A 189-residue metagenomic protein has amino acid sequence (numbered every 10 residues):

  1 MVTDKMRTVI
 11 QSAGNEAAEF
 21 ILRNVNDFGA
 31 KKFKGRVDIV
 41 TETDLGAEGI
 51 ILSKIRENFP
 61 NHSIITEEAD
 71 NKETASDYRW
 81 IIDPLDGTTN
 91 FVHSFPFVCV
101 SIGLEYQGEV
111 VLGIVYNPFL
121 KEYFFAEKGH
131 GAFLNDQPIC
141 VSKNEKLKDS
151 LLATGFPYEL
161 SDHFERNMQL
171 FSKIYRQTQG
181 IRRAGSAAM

Functional and structural regions predicted by a protein language model:
M1-L85, R166-Q169: N-terminal subdomain of lithium-sensitive/metallo-dependent phosphomonoesterases centered on the IMPase/IPPase/PAP
I21, D44, I55, T88 (+3 more regions): Residue-level signal for inorganic ion chemistry
K32, K72-T74, Q107, F125 (+2 more regions): Solvent-exposed alpha-helices and their adjacent loops that cap or buttress functional pockets in soluble metabolic
H62, H130, T178-Q179: A structural micro-motif
T74-F133: DPxDG-like acidic metal-binding loop motif
V110, P138-C140: Short, solvent-exposed loop/turn motifs
C140-M189: An extended, acidic
